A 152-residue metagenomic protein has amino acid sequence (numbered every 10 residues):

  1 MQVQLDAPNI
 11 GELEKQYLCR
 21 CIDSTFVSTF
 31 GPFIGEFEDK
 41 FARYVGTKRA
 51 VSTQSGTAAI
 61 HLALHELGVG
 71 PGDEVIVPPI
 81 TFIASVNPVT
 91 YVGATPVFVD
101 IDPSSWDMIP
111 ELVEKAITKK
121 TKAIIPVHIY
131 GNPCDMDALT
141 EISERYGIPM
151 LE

Functional and structural regions predicted by a protein language model:
M1-V27: N-terminal "arm"/small-domain region of PLP-dependent enzymes with the aminotransferase-like
C19, D23, E38-A42, H61 (+4 more regions): Solvent-exposed, non-membrane alpha-helical residues enriched in polar/charged side chains
F26-T29, F33, D135: Conserved acidic
F30-E74, P88-Y91, F98-D100: Phosphate-binding glycine-rich loop
H65-E152: PLP-dependent aminotransferase-like
